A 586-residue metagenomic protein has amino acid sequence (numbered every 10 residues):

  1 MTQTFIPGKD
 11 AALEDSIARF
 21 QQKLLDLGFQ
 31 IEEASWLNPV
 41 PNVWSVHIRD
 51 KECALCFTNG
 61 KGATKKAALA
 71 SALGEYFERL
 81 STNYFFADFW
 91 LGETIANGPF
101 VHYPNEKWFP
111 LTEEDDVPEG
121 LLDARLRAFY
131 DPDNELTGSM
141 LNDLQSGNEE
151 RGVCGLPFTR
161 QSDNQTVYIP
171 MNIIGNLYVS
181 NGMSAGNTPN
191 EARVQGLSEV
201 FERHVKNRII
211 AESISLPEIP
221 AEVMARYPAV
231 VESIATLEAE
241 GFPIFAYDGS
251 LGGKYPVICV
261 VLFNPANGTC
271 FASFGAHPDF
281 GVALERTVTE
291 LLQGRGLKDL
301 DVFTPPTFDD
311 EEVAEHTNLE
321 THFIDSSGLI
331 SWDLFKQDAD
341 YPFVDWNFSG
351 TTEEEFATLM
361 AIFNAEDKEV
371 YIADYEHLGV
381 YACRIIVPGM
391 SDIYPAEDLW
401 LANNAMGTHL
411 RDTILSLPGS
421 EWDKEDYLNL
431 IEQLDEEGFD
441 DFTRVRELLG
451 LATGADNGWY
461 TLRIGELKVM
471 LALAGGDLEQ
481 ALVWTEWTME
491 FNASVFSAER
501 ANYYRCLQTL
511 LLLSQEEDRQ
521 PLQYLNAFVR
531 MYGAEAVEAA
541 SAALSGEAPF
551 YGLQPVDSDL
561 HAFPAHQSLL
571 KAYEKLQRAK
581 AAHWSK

Functional and structural regions predicted by a protein language model:
M1-K586: Helix-biased "structured C-terminal domain" signature
